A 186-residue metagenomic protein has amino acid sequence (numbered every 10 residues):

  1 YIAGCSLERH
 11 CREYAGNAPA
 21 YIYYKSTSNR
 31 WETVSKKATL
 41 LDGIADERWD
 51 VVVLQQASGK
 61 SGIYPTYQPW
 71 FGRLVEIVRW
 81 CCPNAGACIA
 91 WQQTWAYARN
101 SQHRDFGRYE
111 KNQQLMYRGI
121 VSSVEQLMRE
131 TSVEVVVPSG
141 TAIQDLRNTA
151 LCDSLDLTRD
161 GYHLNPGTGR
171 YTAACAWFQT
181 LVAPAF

Functional and structural regions predicted by a protein language model:
Y1, D50-Q55, C88-Q93, V135-P138: Structural recognition of the beta-strand scaffold that forms the well-ordered cores of secreted hydrolase catalytic
Y1-W70: Conserved SGNH/GDSL esterase-like catalytic core that processes O-acyl groups on lipids and polysaccharides
L40-L41, F71-R79, V121, E125: Generic structural signal for well-ordered alpha-helices, preferentially at hydrophobic/aromatic core positions
I44-R48, P83-N84, E130, Y171-T172: Extracellular/periplasmic catalytic domains that process cell-envelope and extracellular macromolecules
V51, A57-K60, Y97-R118: Serine-dependent acyl-ester chemistry module
S61-R79, F106-Q113: Active-site cleft segment of glycoside hydrolase catalytic domains centered on the general acid/base Glu
E76-I89, V133: A short helix->loop->beta-strand "cap" motif at the edges of active sites that frequently abuts
R104-F186: Catalytic His-Asp segment of secreted/periplasmic serine-dependent ester chemistry enzymes
